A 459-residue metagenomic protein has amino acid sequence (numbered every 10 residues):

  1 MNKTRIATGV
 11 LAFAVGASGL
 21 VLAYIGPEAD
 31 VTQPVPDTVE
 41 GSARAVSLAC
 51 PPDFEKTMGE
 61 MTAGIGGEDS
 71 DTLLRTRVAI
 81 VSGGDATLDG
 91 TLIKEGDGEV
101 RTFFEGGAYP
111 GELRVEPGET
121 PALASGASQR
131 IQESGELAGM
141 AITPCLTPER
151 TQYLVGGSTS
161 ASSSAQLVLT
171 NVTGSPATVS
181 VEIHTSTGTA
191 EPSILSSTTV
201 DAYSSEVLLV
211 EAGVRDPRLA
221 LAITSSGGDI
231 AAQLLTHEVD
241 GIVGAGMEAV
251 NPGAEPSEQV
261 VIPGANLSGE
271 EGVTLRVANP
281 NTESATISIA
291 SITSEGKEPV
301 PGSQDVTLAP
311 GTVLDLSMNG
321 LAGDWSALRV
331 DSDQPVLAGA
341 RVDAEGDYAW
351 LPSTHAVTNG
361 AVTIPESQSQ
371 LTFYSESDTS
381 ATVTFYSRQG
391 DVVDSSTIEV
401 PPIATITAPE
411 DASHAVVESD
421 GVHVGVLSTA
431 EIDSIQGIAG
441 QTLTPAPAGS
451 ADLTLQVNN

Functional and structural regions predicted by a protein language model:
K3-G16, L20-E68, S128-V168, A232-P280 (+2 more regions): Conserved functional hotspot residues at active sites or interaction interfaces
A7-G26, L221-I223, I230, I287 (+3 more regions): Hydrophobic alpha-helical membrane segments, chiefly transmembrane helices and signal peptide h-regions, characterized
G64-I142, E149, L154, S160-A165: Post-signal peptide N-terminal segment of secreted/secretory-pathway proteins
T72-T76, G84-A86, A165, S175-S180 (+9 more regions): Short beta-strand/loop motifs in extracellular/secreted proteins, especially within beta-sandwich accessory domains
T91-A108, T189-D216, K297-G323, D391-A412: Intrinsically disordered, low-complexity Pro/Gly/Ser/Thr-rich segments with frequent PxxP/GP/PP motifs and embedded
Y109-Q129, R218-S226, W325-D333, E410-S428: Short, aromatic- and glycine-rich surface loops/edge beta-strands on solvent-exposed regions
L169-T189, S226, R276-P299, D331-S332 (+2 more regions): Short acidic, flexible loop segments centered on an aromatic residue
G246-D333: Long, internal scaffold/assembly segments composed of regular secondary structure
